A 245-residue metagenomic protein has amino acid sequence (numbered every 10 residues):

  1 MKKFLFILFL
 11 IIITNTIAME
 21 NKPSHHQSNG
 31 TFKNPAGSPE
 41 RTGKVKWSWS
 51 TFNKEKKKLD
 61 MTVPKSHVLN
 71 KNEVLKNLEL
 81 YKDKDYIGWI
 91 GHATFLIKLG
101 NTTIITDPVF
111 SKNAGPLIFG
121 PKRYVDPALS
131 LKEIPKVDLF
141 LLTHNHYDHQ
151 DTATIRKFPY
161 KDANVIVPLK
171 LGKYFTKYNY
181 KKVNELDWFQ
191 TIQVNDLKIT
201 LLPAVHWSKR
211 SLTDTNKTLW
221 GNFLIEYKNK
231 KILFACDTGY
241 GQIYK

Functional and structural regions predicted by a protein language model:
F4-I13: Sec-dependent N-terminal signal peptides
N15-E133, I225-C236: Metallo-beta-lactamase
T102-I104, D138-L139, N164, L197 (+1 more regions): Structural motif
P108-F110, N145, A204-V205, C236-T238: Active-site metal-binding loops of divalent metal-dependent hydrolases
I118-I166, K182: Active-site metal-binding motif and surrounding structural segment of the metallo-beta-lactamase
H146-Q150, G172-Y174, Q190-Q193, W207-K209 (+1 more regions): Active-site environment of divalent metal-dependent phosphoester hydrolases
A153, W207-K245: Active-site-proximal loop/helix segments of hydrolase catalytic cores
N179-N195: Binuclear metal-ion centers of metallo-dependent hydrolases, dominated by the metallo-beta-lactamase
